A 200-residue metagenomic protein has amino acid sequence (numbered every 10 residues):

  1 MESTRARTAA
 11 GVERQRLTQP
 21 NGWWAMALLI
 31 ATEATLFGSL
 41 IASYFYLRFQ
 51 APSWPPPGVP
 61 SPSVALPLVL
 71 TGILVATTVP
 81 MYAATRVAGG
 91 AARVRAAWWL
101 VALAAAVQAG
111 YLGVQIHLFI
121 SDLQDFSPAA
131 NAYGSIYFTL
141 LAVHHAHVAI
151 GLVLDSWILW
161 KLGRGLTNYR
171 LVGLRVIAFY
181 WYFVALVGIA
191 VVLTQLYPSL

Functional and structural regions predicted by a protein language model:
M1-L200: ...captures the hydrophobic TM-helix bundle architecture rather than a specific catalytic motif, and can also fire on
